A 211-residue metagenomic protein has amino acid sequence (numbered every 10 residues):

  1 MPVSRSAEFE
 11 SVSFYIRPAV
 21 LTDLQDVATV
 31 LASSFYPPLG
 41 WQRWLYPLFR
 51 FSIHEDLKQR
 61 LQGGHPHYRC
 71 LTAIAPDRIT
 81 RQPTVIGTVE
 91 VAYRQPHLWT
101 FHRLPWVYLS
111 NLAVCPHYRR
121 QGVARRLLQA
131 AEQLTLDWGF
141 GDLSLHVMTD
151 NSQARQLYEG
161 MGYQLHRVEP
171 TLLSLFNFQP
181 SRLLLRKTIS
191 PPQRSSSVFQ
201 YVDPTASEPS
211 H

Functional and structural regions predicted by a protein language model:
P2-F14, P18-H117, L128-A130, L134 (+1 more regions): Acetyl-CoA-dependent GNAT
G40, G63-G64, G87, G122 (+2 more regions): Residue-identity detector for glycine
H102-R103, Q121, Q179: Non-catalytic, surface-exposed connector residues within folded enzymatic/regulatory domains
L109-N111, C115-Q129, W138, T149-Q156 (+1 more regions): Conserved glycine-rich acetyl-CoA-binding loop
G141-S144, M148-R155, E159-H211: C-terminal "cap" of GNAT-fold acetyltransferases
